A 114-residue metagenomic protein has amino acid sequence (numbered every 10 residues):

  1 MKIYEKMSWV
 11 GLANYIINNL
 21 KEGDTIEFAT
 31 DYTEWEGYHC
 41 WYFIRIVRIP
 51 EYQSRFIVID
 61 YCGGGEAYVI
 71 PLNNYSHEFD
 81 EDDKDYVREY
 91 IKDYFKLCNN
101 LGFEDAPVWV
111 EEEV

Functional and structural regions predicted by a protein language model:
K2-E36: Negatively charged, low-complexity tracts enriched in Asp/Glu with abundant Ser/Thr
D24-W109: Acidic, low-complexity, intrinsically disordered interaction modules
E111-E113: Intrinsically disordered/linker segments and immediately adjacent domain-edge residues
